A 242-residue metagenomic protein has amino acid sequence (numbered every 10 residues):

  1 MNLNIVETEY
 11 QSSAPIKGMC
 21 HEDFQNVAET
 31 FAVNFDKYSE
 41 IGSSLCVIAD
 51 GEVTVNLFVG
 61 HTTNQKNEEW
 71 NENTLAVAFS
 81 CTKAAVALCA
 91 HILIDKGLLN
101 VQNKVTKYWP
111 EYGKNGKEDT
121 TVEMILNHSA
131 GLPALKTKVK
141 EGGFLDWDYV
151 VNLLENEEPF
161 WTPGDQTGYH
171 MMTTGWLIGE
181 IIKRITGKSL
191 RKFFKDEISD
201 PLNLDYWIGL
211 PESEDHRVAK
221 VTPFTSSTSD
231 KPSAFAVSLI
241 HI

Functional and structural regions predicted by a protein language model:
M1-F24: Short, compositionally biased leader-like segments
V6-S13, K66-E72, N156-W161: Short glycine/proline-rich turn/loop motifs
I16-A78, N100: Short, conserved catalytic-motif segment at the N-terminal edge
E40-G42, K96, N100-Q102, K117 (+1 more regions): Short secondary-structure junction motifs
T54, A85, H91-P110, I185-P211: Short, well-structured active-site flanking segments
T82: Active-site helix of classical SDR
N115-I240: Short, surface-exposed loop or secondary-structure junction motifs that flank catalytic or metal-binding residues
